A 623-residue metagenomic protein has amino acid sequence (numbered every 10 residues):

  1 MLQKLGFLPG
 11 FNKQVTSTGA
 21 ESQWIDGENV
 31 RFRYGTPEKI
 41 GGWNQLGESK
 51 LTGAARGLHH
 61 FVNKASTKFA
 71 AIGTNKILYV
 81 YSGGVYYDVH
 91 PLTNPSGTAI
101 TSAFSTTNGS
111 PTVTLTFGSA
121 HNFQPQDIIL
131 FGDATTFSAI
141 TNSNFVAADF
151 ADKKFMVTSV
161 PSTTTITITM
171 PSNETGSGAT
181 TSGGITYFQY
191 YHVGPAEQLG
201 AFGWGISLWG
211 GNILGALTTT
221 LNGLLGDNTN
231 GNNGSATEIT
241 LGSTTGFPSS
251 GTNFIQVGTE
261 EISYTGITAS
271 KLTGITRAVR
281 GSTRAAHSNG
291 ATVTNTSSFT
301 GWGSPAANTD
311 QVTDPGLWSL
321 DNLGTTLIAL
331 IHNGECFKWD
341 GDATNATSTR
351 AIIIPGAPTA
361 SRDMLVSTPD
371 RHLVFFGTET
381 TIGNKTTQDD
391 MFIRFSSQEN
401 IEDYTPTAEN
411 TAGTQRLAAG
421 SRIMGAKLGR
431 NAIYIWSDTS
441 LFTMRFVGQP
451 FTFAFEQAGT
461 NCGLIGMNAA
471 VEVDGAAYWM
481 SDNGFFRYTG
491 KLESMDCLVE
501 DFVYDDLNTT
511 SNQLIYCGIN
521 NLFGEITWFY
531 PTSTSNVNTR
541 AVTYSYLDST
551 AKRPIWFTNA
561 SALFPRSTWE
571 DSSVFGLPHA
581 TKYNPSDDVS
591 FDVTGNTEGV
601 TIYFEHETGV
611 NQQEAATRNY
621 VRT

Functional and structural regions predicted by a protein language model:
M1-S96, P195-L199, L317-S319, N461-A476 (+1 more regions): Beta-sheet repeat architectures centered on beta-propellers
G42-V62, H90-P95, T300-T313, N345-I515 (+1 more regions): Beta-propeller and closely related beta-pinwheel folds
N63, G83, A134, I267 (+5 more regions): Inter-blade boundary loops/turns of WD-repeat beta-propellers
S66-F69, T325, N431: Structural hallmark of WD40 beta-propellers
N75, G83, Q256-G258, H332 (+2 more regions): Short strand-coil-strand connectors
H90-A236, G242-G316, T344-S348, I352: Small/polar beta-strand repeat architecture
H121-D133, L373-F376, E525-W528, T617-T623: Beta-rich globular "head" domains
Y191-A196, G324-S348: Hydrophobic or amphipathic alpha-helical targeting/insertion segments
